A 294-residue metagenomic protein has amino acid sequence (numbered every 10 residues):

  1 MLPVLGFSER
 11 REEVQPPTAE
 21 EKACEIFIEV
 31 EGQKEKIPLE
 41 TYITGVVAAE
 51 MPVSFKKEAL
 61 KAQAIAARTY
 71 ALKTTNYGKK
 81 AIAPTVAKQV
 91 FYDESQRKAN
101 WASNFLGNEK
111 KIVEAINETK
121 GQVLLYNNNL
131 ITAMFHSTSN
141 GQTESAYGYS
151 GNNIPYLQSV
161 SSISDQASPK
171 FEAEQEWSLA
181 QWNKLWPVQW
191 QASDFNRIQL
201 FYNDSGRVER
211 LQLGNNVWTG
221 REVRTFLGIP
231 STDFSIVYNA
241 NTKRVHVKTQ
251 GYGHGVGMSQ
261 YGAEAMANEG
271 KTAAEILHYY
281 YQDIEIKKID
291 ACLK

Functional and structural regions predicted by a protein language model:
M1-K294: Conserved, single-site charged/polar hotspot
